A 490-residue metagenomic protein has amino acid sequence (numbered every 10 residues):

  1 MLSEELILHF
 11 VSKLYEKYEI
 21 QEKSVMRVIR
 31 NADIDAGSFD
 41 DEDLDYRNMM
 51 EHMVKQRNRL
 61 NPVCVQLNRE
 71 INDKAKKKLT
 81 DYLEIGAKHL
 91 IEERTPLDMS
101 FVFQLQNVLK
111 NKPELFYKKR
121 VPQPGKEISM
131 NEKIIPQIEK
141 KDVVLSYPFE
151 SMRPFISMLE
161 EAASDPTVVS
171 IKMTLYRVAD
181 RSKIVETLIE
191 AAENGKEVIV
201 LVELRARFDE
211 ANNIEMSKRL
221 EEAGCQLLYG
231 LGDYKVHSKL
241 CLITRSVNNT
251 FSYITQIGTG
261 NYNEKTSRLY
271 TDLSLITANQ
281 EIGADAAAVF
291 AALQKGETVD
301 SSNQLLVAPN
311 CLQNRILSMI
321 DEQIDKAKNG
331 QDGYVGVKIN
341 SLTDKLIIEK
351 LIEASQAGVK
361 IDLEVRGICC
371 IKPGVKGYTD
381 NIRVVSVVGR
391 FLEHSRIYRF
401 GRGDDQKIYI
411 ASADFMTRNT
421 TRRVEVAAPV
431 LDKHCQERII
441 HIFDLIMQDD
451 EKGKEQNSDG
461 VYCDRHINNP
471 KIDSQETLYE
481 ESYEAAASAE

Functional and structural regions predicted by a protein language model:
M1-V335, E353, A357, C369-E490: N-terminal localization/anchoring segments of enzymes in phospholipid and broader phosphate metabolism
K360-E364: Hydrophobic alpha/beta core scaffold segments
